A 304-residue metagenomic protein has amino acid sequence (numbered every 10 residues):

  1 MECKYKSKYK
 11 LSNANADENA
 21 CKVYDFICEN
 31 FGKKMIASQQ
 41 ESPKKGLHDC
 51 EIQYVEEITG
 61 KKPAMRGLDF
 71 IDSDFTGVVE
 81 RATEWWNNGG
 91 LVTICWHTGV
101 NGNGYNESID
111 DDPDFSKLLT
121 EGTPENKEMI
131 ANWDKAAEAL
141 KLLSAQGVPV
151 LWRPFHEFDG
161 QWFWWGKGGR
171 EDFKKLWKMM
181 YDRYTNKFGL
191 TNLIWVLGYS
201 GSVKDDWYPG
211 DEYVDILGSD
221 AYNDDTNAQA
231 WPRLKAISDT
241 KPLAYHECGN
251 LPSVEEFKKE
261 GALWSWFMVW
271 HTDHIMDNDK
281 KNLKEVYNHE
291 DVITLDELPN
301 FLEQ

Functional and structural regions predicted by a protein language model:
M1-L68, T83, V254-E256, D296-Q304: N-terminal module-boundary/linker segments of secreted carbohydrate-active enzymes
Y5-K8, N30-S42, K241-Q304: Substrate-binding cleft of secreted/luminal carbohydrate-active enzymes
K22-V23, G46-V55, G77-E80, K135-A139 (+3 more regions): Alpha-helical scaffolding within the catalytic cores of extracellular/periplasmic polymer-degrading hydrolases
C28-N30, I52-K61, G77-L91, D110 (+4 more regions): Acidic (Asp/Glu)-rich catalytic clusters
M35-Q39, A64-L68, V92-I94, V150-P154 (+4 more regions): Hydrophobic faces of well-ordered beta-strands that scaffold small-molecule active sites in alpha/beta enzyme cores
S38-Q40, R153-F155, W177-V203, K241-L251: Aromatic-lined carbohydrate-recognition surfaces of secreted/lumenal glycan-active proteins
I71, F75-M179, R183, L190: Substrate-binding cleft of extracellular glycoside hydrolase catalytic domains
K204-D225, M268-W270: Aromatic- and acid-rich polysaccharide-binding/catalytic face of secreted or lumenal carbohydrate-active enzymes
